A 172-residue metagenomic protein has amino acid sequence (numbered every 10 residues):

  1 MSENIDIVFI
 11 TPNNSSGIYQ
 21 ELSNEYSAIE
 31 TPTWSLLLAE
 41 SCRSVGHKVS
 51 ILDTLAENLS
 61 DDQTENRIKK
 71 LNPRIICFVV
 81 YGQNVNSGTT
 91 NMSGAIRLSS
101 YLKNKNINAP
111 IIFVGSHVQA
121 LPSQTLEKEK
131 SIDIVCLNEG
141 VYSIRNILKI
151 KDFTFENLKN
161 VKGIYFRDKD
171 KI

Functional and structural regions predicted by a protein language model:
E3-I5, R74: Nucleotide donor/acceptor-binding cores
I5-S27: Short glycine-rich His-centered loop
E30: Secreted/periplasmic proteins that engage bacterial cell-wall peptidoglycan
W34, L38-C42, S50-I172: Glycine-rich beta-alpha loop elements in corrinoid/cobalamin-binding modules across cobalamin-dependent enzymes
G46: Short glycine-rich hinge loops at helix-strand junctions in the catalytic core of two-component histidine kinases
